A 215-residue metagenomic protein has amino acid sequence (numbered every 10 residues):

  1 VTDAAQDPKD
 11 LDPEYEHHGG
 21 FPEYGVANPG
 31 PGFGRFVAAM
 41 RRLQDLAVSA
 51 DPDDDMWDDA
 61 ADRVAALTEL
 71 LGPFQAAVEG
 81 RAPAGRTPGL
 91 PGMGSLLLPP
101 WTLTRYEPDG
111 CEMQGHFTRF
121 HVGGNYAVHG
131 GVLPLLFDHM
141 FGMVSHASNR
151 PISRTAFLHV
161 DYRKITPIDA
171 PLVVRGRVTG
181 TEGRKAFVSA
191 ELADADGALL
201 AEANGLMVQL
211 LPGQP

Functional and structural regions predicted by a protein language model:
T2-G80, T166-I168, T179-P215: HotDog/MaoC-like acyl-thioester-processing domains
D55-A127: Long amphipathic N-terminal alpha/beta scaffold segment
Y106-G110, V128-R150: Active-site helix/loop of acyl-thioester processing domains in fatty-acid/polyketide metabolism, spanning hotdog-fold
G124-A127, L172, V188: A short secondary-structure junction signal
R150-P151, I168-L172: Short, positively charged
V174, V178: Phosphate/pyrophosphate-binding betaalpha-module
